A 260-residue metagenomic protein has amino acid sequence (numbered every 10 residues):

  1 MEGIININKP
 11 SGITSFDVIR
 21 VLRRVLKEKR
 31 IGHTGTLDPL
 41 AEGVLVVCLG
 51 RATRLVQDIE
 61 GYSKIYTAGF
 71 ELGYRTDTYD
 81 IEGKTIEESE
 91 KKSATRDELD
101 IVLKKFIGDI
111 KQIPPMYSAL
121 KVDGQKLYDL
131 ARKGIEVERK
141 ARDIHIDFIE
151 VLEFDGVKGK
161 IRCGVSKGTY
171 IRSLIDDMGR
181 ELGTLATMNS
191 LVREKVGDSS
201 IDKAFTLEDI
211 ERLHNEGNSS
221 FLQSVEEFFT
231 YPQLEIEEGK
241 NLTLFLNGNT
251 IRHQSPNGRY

Functional and structural regions predicted by a protein language model:
M1-H33, L37, A41-V44, D97 (+2 more regions): Accessory RNA 3′-end/elbow-binding domains used by RNA modification enzymes
R30-E60, D129, K133: Glycine/acidic-rich beta-strand-loop module
D58-K111: Acidic, low-complexity central loop/insert segments
A68-F70, I149, I161, L191: A structural signal for short, well-ordered beta-strand segments
E136-K140: Histidine-acidic residue clusters that define the catalytic metal-binding segment of zinc metallopeptidase domains
D143-K158: Helix-hairpin-helix/helix-loop-helix acidic hairpins
K158-D198: Pseudouridine synthase
